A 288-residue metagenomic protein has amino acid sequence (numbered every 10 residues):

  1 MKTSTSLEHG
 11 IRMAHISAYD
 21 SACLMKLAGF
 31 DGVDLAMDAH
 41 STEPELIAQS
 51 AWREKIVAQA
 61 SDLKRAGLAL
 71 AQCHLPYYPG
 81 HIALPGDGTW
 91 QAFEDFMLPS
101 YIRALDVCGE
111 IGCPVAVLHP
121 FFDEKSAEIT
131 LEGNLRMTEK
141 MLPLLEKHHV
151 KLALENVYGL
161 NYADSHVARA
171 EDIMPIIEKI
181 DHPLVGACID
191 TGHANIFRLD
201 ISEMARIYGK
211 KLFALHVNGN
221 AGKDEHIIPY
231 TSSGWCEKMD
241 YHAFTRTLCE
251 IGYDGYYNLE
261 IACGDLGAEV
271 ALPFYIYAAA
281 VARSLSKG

Functional and structural regions predicted by a protein language model:
M1-C113, E146, H182, I276-G288: N-terminal pre-domain/capping segments
M1-L7, H15-D31, G112, V167-G288: Histidine-acidic metal/acid-base catalytic patches
S6-R12, A36-H40, L75-Y78, F121-D123 (+4 more regions): Active-site beta-loop-alpha junctions enriched in small/polar residues
Y19, R65, G80-G186: Active-site acidic/histidine proton-transfer and metal-coordination neighborhood in alpha/beta enzyme cores
V33-D34, A71-C73, A116, L152 (+2 more regions): Hydrophobic residues within beta-strands of alpha/beta enzymes
E45-Q49, L84-P85, Q91-A92, A127-E132 (+4 more regions): Short, solvent-exposed loop/turn segments at secondary-structure boundaries
R53-R65, M137-L144, E203-M204, A243-T247: Catalytic-core regions built around general acid/base machinery
K55, S100, N134-M137, D240 (+1 more regions): Hydrophobic alpha-helical membrane-association signature
